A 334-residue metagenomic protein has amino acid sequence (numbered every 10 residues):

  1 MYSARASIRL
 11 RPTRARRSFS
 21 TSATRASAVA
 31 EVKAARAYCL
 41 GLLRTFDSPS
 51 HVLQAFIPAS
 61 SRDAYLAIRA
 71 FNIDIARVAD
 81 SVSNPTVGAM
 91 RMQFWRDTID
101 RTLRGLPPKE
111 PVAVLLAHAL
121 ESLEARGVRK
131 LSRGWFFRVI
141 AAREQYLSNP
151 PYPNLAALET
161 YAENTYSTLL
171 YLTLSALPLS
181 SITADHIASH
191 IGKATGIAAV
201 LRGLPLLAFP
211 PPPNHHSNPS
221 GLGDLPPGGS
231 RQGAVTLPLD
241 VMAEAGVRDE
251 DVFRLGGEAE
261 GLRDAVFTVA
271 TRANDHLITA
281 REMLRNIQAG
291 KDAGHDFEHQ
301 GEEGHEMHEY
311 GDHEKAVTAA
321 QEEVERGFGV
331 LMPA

Functional and structural regions predicted by a protein language model:
Y2-S7, R17-H118, R138-V139, A162-T168 (+2 more regions): Catalytic cores of Mg2+-dependent Asp-rich isoprenoid enzymes
P12-A15: Compositionally biased, non-globular sequence tracts
N84, G88, P153-L158, S181 (+1 more regions): Intrinsic-disorder/low-complexity, polar/charged segments
R104, A125, A141, Q145-N149 (+3 more regions): Alpha-helix capping at helix-to-loop junctions
L115-L155, T160-E163, A265: Alpha-helical ds-nucleic-acid-binding substructure associated with the helix-hairpin-helix region of base-excision DNA
L147-I187, R281: Helix-hairpin-helix/helix-loop-helix acidic hairpins
S175, L179-H215: Active-site beta-strand/loop microenvironment that shapes enzyme catalytic pockets
